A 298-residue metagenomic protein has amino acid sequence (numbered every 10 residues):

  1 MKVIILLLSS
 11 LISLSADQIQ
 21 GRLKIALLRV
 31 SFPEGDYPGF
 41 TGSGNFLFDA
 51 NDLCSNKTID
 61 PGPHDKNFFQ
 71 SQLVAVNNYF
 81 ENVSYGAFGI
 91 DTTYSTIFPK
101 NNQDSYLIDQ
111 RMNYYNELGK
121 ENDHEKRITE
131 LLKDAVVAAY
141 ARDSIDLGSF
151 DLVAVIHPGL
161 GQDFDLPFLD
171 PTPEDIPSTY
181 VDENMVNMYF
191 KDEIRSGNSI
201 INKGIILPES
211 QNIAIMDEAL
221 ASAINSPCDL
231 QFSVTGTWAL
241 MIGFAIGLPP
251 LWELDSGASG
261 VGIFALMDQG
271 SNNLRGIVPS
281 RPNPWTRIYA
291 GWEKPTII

Functional and structural regions predicted by a protein language model:
K2-I12: Sec-dependent N-terminal signal peptides
L11-L14, S31-P33, H157-D165: Short, flexible beta-strand-to-coil junctions
S15-N67, K133: N-terminal module-boundary/linker segments of secreted carbohydrate-active enzymes
D17-Q18, D146, S256-A258: Short consensus segments that form the blades of beta-propeller domains, in both extracellular/periplasmic
G21-A26, D146-V153, G262-I263: Loop/turn elements at helix/coil->beta-strand transitions in domains of secreted/extracellular proteins
P33, D49, L53-N56, Y79-N82 (+6 more regions): Structured segments of extracytoplasmic/periplasmic soluble domains in secreted or envelope-associated proteins
N67-I215, A219: Active-site-proximal segments of metallohydrolase catalytic domains
L152-A154, P158-I298: Extracellular hydrolytic enzyme modules, especially secreted metalloproteases of the metzincin/thermolysin-like class
